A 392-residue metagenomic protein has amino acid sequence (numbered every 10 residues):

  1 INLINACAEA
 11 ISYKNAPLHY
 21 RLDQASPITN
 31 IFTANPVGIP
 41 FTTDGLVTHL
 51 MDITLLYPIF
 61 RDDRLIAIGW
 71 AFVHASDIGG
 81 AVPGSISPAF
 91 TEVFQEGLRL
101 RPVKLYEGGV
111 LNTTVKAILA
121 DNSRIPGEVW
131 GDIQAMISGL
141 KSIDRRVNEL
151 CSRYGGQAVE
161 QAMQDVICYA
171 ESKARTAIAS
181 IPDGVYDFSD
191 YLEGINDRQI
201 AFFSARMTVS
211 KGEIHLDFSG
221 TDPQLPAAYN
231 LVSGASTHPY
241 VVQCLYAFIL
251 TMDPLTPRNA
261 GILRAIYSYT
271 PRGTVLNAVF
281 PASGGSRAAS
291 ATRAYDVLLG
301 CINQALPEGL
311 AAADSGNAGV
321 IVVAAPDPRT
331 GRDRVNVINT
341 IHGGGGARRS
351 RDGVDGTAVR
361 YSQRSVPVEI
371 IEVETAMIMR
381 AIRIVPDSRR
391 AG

Functional and structural regions predicted by a protein language model:
I1-G392: Glycine/proline-enriched, intrinsically flexible loops and inter-domain linkers
